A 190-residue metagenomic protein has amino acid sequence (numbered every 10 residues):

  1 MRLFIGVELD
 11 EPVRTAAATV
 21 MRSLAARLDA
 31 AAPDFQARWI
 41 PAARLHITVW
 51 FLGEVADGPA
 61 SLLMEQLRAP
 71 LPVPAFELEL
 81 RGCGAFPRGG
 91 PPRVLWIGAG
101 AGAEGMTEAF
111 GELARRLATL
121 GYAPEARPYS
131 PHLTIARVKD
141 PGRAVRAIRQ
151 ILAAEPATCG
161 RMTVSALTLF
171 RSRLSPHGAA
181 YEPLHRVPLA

Functional and structural regions predicted by a protein language model:
M1-A190: Histidine-dependent nucleotide/RNA phosphoesterase domain, centered on the 2H-phosphoesterase fold with its duplicated
